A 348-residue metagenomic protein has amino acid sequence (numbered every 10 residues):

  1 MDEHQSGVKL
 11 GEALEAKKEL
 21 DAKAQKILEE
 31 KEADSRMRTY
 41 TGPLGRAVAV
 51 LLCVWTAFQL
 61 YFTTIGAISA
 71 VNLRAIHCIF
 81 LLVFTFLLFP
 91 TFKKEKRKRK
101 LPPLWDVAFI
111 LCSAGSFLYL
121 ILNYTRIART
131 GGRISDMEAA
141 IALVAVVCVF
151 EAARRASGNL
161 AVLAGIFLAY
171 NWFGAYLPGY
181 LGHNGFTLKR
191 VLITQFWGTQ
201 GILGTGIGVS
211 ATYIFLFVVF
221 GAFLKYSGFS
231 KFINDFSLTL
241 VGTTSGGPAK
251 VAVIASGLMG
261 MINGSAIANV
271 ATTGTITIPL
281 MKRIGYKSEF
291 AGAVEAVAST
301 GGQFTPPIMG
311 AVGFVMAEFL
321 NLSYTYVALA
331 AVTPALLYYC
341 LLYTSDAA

Functional and structural regions predicted by a protein language model:
M1-G132, E138-L143: Conserved, well-structured core domains of diverse proteins
I68-A70, R97-L101, I127-V219, F236: Hydrophobic transmembrane alpha-helices of multi-pass solute/ion transporters
T125-G132, V312-S323: Transmembrane helix-loop junctions at the membrane interface of multipass transporters and ion channels
N234-G302: Hydrophobic transmembrane alpha-helices that form the pore/transport pathway of multi-pass ion and small-solute
Y326-Y339: Alpha-helical transmembrane segments
Y343-A348: Conserved small/polar residues in nucleotide/adenosyl-binding loops
